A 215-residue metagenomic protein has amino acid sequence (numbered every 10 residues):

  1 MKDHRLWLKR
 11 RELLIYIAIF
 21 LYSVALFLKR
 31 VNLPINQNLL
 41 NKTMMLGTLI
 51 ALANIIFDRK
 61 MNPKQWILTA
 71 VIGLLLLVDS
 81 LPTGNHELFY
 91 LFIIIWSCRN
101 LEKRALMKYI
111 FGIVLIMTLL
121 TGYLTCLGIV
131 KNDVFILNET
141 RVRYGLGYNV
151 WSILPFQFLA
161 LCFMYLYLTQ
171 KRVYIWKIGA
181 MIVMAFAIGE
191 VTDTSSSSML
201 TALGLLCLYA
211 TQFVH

Functional and structural regions predicted by a protein language model:
H4-L26, L40-R59, K64-H215: Hydrophobic transmembrane helix bundles of membrane-integrated enzymes that assemble and modify cell-envelope
A25, K29-Q37: Aromatic-enriched
